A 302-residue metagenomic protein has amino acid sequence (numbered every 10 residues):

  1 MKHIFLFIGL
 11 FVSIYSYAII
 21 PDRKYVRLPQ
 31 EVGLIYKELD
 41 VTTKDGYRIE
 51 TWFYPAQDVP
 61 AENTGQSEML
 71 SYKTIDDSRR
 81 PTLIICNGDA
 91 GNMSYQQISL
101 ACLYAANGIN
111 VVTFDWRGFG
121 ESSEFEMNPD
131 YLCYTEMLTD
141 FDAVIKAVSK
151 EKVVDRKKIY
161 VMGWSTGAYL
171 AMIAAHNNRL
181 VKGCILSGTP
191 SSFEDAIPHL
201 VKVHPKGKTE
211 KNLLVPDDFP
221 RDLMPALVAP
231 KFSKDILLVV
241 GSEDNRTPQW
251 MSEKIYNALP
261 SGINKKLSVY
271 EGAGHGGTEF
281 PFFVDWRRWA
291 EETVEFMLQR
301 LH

Functional and structural regions predicted by a protein language model:
I14-Y72: An N-terminal hydrophobic leader/cap segment in hydrolases
D89-C102, W250: The serine-hydrolase catalytic nucleophile loop
Y104-E124: Conserved alpha/beta-hydrolase
D130-K152: Alpha/beta-hydrolase active-site loop
I173-D218, F232: Hydrolase active-site cap/lid region
F232-S233, L238-V240: Short beta-strand/loop motif that positions the catalytic acidic residue of the alpha/beta-hydrolase fold
K234, P248-A258: Short alpha-helix in the alpha/beta-hydrolase fold that links the catalytic acid
S261-H302: C-terminal catalytic histidine-bearing segment of alpha/beta-hydrolase fold enzymes
